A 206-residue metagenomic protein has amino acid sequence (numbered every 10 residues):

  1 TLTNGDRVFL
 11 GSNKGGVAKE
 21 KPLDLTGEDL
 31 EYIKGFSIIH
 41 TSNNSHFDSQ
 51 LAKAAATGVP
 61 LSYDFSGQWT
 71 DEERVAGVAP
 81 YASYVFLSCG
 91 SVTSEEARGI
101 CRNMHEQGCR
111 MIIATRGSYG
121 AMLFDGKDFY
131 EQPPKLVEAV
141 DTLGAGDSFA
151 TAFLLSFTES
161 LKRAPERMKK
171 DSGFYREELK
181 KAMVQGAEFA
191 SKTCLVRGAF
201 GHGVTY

Functional and structural regions predicted by a protein language model:
L2-E131, L161-K162: Ribokinase/PfkB-type carbohydrate-kinase core domain
A97-Y206: Conserved phosphate-binding/catalytic region of the ribokinase-like
